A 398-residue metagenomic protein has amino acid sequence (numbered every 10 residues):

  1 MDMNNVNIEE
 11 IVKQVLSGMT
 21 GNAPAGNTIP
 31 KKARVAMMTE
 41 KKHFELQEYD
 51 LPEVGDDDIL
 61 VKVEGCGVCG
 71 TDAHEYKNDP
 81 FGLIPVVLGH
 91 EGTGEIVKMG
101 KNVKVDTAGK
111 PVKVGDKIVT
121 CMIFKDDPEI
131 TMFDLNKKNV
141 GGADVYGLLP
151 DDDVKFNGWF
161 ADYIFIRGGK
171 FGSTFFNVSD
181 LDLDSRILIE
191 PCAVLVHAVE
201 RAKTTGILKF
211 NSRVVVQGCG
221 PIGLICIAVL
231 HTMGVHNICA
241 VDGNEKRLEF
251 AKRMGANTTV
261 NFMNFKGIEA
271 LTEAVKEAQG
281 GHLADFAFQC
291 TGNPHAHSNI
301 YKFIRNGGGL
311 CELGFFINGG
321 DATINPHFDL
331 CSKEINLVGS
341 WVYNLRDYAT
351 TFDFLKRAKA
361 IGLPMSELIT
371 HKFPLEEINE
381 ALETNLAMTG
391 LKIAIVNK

Functional and structural regions predicted by a protein language model:
M3-T93, D162-I166, K170, L181 (+1 more regions): Short N-terminal strand-loop motif that marks the start of NAD(P)H/FAD-dependent oxidoreductase cofactor-binding domains
G21-K31, S298-K302, L345-K398: C-terminal hydrophobic helical "lid"/dimerization subdomain of Rossmann-like NAD(P)H-dependent oxidoreductases
D50-C66, D79-M132, N157, S179: Glycine-rich beta-strand-centered segment in the early N-terminal region that forms part of a ligand/cofactor-binding
D106, K125-V214: NAD(P)H dinucleotide-binding glycine-rich loop of Rossmann-like/cofactor-binding domains, especially the beta1-alpha1
V216-C219, H231-N299: Adenosine-nucleotide cofactor-binding segment
G223-L224: N-terminal Rossmann-fold NAD(P) dinucleotide-binding loop
I268-K276, G280-G281, N318-I369, E380: C-terminal substrate-binding/catalytic core of Rossmann-like NAD(P)-dependent dehydrogenases/reductases
I304-N306: Helix-to-beta-strand junctions that scaffold the AdoMet/dcAdoMet cofactor pocket in Class I SAM-dependent enzymes
